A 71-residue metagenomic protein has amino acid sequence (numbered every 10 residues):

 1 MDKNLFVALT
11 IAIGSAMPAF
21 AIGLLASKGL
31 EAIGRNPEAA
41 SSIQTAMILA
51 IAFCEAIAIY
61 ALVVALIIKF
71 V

Functional and structural regions predicted by a protein language model:
M1-V71: Hydrophobic alpha-helical transmembrane segments of small proteolipidic membrane proteins, enriched in energy-coupled
